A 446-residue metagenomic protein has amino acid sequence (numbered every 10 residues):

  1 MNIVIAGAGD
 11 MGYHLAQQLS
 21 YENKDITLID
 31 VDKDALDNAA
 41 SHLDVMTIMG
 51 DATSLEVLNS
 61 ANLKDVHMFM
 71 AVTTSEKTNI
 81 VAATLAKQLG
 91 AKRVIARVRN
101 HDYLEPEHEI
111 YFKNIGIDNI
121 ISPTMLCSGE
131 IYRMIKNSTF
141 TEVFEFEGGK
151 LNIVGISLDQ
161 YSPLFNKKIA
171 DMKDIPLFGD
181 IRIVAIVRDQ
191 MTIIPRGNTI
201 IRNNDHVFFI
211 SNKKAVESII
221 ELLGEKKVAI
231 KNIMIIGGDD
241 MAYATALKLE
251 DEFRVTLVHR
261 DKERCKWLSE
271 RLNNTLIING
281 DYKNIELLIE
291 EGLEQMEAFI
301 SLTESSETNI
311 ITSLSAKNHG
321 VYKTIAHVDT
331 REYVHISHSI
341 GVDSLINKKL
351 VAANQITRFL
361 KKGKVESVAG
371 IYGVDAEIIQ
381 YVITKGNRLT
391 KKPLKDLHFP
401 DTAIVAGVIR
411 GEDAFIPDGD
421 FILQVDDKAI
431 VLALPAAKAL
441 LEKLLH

Functional and structural regions predicted by a protein language model:
M1-H446: Cytosolic regulatory regions of ion transport systems
